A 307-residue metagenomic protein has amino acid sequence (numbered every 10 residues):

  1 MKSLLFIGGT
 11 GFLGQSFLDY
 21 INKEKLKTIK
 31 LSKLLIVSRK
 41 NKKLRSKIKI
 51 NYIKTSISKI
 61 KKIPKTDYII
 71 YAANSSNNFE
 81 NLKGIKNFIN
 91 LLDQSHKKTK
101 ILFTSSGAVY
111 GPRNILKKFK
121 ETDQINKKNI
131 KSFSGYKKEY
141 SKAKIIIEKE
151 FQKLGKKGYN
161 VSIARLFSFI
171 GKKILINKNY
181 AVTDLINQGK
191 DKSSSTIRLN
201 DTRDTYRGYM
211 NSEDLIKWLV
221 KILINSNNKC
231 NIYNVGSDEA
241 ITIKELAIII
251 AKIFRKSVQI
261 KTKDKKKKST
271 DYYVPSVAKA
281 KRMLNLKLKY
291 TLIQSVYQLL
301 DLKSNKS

Functional and structural regions predicted by a protein language model:
K2-K27: N-terminal Rossmann NAD(P)H-binding glycine-rich loop of SDR-like oxidoreductase domains
I36-N41: N-terminal Rossmann-fold cofactor-binding loop
I53-F88, D93: NAD(P)H-binding glycine-rich loop region in Rossmannoid oxidoreductase-like domains and their noncatalytic homologs
I85-F88, E139, A143-F151: Conserved catalytic Lys-bearing alpha helix of Rossmann-like short-chain dehydrogenase/reductases
N87-E139: Conserved Rossmann-fold NAD(P)-dependent oxidoreductase catalytic core, especially the SDR/UDP-sugar
D123-I145, L175, N179-T183, G208-Y209 (+1 more regions): Short-chain dehydrogenase/reductase
K149-R207, S212-K217, K221, I249-I250: NAD(P)-dependent short-chain dehydrogenase/reductase
D191-S307: C-terminal substrate-binding subdomain of Rossmann-fold SDR/epimerase-dehydratase oxidoreductases
